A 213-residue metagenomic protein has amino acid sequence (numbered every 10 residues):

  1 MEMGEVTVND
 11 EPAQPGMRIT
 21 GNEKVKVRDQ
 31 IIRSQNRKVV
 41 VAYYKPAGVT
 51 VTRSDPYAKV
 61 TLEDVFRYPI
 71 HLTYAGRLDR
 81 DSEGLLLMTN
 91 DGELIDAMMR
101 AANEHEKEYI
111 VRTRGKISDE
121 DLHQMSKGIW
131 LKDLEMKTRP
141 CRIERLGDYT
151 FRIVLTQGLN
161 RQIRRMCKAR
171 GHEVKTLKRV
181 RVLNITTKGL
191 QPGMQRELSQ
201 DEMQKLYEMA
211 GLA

Functional and structural regions predicted by a protein language model:
M1-A213: Basic, flexible Lys/Arg- and Gly-enriched helix-loop patches that mediate nucleic-acid binding at interfaces with rRNA
